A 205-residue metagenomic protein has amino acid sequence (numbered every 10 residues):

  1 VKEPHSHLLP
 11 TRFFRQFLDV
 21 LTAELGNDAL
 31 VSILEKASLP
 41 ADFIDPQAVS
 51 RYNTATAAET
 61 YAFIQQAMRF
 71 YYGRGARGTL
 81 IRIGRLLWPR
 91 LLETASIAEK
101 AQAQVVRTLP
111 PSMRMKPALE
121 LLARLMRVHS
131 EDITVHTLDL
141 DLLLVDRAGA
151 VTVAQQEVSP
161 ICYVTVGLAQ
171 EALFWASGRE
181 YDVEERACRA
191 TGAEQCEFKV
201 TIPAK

Functional and structural regions predicted by a protein language model:
V1-D141, A150-P160, R189-Q195, A204-K205: N-terminal accessory segment detector
D141-L143, E180: A residue-level signal for beta-strand positions that form part of recognition/binding surfaces within mature
D146-R147: Residues forming anionic-ligand binding surfaces in small-molecule and nucleic-acid pockets of primarily soluble enzymes
Y163-R179: Active-site helix/loop of acyl-thioester processing domains in fatty-acid/polyketide metabolism, spanning hotdog-fold
R179-C188: Low-complexity, intrinsically disordered Gly/Pro/Thr-rich segments
E184, G192-K199: Alpha-helical bundle regulatory/interaction domains
